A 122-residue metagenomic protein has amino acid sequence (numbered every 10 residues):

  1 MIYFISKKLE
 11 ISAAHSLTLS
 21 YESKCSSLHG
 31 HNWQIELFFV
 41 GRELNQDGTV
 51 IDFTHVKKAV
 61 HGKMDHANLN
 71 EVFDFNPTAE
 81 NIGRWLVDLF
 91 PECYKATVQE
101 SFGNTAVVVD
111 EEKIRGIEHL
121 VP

Functional and structural regions predicted by a protein language model:
M1-P122: Charge-rich, low-complexity N-terminal segments
